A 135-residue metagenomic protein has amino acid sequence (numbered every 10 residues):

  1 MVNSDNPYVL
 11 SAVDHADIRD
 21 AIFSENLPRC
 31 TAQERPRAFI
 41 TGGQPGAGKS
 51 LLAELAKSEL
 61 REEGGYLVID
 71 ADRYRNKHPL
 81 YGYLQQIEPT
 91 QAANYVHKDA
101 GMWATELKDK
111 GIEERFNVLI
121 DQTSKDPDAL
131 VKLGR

Functional and structural regions predicted by a protein language model:
M1-C30: N-terminal pre-Walker A segment at the start of P-loop NTPase domains
R29-P36, G111-I112: Phosphate-binding P-loop
F39-I40: Short hydrophobic/aromatic beta-strand immediately N-terminal to the Walker A/P-loop
Q44-P45: The conserved Walker
K49: Conserved lysine of the Walker
L52: Hydrophobic positions on the alpha1 helix immediately C-terminal to the Walker A/P-loop
L55: Active-site signature of alpha/beta-hydrolase-fold catalytic machinery across serine- and Asp/Cys-nucleophile hydrolases
E62-R135: Conserved nucleotide-sensing/catalytic segment adjacent to the nucleotide-binding pocket in NTP-handling enzymes
